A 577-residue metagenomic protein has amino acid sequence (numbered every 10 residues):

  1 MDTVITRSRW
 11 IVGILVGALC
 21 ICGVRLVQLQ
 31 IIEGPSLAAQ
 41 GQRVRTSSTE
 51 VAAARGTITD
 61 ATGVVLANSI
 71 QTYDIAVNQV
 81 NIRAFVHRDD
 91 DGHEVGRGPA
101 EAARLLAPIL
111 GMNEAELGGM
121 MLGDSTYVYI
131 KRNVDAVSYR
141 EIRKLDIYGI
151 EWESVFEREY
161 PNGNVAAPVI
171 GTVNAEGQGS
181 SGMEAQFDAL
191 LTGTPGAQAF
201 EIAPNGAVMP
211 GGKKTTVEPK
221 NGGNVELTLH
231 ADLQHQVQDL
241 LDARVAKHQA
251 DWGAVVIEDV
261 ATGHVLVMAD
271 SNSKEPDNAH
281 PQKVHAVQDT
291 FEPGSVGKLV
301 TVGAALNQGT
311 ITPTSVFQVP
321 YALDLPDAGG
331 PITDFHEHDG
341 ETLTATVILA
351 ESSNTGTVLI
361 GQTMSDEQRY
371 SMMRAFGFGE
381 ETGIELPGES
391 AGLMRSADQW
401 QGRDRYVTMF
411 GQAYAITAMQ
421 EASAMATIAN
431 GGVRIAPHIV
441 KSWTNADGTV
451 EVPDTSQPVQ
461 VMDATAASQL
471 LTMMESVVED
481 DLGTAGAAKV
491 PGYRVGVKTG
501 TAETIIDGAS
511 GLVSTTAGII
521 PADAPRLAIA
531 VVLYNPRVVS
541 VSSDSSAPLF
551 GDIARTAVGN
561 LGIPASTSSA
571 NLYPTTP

Functional and structural regions predicted by a protein language model:
D2-S36: Hydrophobic alpha-helical transmembrane signal-anchor segments
L26-S48, V217: Aromatic-capped interface at the extracytoplasmic side of an N-terminal signal-anchor transmembrane helix
R45, E50-A54, P195, Q249-G253 (+1 more regions): Short, small/polar residue-rich loop motifs at catalytic or cofactor-binding pockets
S69-V80, V267-S273: Short beta->alpha transition motifs characteristic of CBS
V77, H93-E94, E101-P108, A115-G222 (+2 more regions): Small/polar-residue-rich segments within soluble enzyme cores
Y127, M209-G253: Conserved, well-ordered alpha-helix/loop/beta-strand core segments that scaffold catalytic motifs
G206-K213, I257-T290, G303-N535, S542 (+1 more regions): Beta-lactam-recognizing serine transpeptidase/beta-lactamase-like catalytic domain environment
V450-T455, A547-P577: Short, gly/Ser/Thr-rich active-site loops of penicillin-recognizing serine hydrolases
